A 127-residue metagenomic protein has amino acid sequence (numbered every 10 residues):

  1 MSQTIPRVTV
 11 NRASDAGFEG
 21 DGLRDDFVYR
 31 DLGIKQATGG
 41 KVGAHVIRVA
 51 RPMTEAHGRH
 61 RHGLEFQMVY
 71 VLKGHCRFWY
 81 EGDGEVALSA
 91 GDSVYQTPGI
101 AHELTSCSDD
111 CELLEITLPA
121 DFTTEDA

Functional and structural regions predicted by a protein language model:
M1-R51, E125-A127: A short, N-terminal "cap"/entry segment at the start of jelly-roll beta-barrel domains of the cupin/DSBH fold
D21, E55-G63, Y80, T105-S106: Short histidine-centered beta-strand/loop micro-motifs that create catalytic or ligand/metal-coordination sites
A37-V42, P52-M68: A short beta-loop-beta micro-motif enriched in histidine and acidic residues
A44-H45, S93-Y95, S108-D126: A short hydrophobic beta-strand segment most commonly corresponding to one strand of the jelly-roll/cupin
V46-V49, R61-F78, I116-P119: Short, conserved beta-strand element in jelly-roll/cupin
E55, G74-W79, S93: Short beta-strand segments in beta-sandwich/barrel cores
G82-G99: Short acidic-glycine-tyrosine-enriched beta hairpin
G99-I100, T105: Short, surface-exposed secondary-structure boundary micro-motifs
